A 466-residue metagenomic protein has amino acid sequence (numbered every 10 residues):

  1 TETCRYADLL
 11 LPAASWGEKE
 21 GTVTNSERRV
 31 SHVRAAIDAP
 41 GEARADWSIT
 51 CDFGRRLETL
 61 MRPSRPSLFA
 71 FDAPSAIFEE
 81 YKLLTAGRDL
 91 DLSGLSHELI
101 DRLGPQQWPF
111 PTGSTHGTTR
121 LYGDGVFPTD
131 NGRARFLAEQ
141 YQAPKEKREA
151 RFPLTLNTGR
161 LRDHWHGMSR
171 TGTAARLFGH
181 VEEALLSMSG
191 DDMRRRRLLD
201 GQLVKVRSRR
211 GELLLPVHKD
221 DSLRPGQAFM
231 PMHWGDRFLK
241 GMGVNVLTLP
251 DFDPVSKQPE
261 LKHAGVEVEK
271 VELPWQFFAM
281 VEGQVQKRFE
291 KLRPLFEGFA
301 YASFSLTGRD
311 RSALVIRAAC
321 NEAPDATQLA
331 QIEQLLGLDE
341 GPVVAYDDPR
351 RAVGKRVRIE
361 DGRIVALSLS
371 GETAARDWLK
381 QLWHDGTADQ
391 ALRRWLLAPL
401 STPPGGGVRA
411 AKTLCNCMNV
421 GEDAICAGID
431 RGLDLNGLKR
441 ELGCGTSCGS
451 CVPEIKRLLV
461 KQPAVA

Functional and structural regions predicted by a protein language model:
T1, W16-E18, A36-D38, E42 (+12 more regions): Short, glycine-/Ser/Thr-/acidic-enriched flexible segments
E2-R34, H233: Flexible glycine/proline-rich, aromatic-decorated loop/lid segments
D46-L103, G172-S187, D191-D339, D347-D348: Long, contiguous, secondary-structure-rich segments that constitute the structural scaffold of globular domains
P74-T173: Long, low-complexity segments enriched in small/aliphatic residues
V244-E269, Q390-D423: Cysteine/selenocysteine-centered motifs that mediate thiol-based redox chemistry or coordinate metal-sulfur cofactors
L306-L396: C-terminal catalytic lobe of FAD-dependent flavoproteins
S401-K412, I429-S447: Immediate flanking context of iron-sulfur cluster ligation sites
A411-D423, R440-R457: Local cysteine-cluster metal-coordination motifs and their immediate loop/turn environment, predominantly Fe-S cluster
